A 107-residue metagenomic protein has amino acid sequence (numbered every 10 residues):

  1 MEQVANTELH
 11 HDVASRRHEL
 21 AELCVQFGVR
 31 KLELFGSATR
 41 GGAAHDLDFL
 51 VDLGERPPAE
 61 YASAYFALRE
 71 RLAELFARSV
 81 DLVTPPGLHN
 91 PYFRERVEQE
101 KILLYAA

Functional and structural regions predicted by a protein language model:
M1-E33, T39-A44, G54-A107: Catalytic core of pol beta-like nucleotidyltransferases
D48-V51: Short, aliphatic-rich beta-strand segments
